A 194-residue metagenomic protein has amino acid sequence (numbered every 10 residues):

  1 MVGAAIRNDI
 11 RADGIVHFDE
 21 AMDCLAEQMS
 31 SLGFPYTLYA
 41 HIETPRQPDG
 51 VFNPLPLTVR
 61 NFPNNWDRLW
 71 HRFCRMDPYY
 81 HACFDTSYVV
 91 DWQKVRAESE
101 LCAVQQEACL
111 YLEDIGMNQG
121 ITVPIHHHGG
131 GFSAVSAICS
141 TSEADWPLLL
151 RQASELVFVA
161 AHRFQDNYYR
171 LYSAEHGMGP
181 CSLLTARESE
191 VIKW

Functional and structural regions predicted by a protein language model:
A4-R7, A12, A26-P124: Regulatory input/activation interfaces that engage signals or partners
E20, C24, L156: Charged catalytic carboxylate motif
P45-R46, H128, D145: Short secondary-structure capping/turn micro-motifs that flank functional sites
H126-T141: Sensory-domain boundary capping and coupling elements
S140-S154: Regulatory loop-to-helix N-cap segments in sensory/regulatory domains that couple ligand/signal detection
L156-Y172: Signal-transmission/dimerization alpha-helices at domain junctions
S173-W194: Helix-turn-helix DNA-binding segment
